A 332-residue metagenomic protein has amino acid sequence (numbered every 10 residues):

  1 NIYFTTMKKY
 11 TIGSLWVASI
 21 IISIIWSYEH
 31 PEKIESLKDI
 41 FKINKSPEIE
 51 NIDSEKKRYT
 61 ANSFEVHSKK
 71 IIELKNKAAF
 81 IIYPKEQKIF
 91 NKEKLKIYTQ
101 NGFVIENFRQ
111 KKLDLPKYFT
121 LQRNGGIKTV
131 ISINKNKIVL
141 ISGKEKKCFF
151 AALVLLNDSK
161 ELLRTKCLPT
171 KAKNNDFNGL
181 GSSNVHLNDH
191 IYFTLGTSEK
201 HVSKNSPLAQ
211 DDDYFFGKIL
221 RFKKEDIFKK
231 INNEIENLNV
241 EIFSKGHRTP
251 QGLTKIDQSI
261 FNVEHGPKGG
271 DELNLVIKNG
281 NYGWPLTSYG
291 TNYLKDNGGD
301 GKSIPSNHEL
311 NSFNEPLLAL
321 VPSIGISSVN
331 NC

Functional and structural regions predicted by a protein language model:
N1-T6: Short, Lys/Arg-enriched N-terminal segments with co-localized hydrophobic residues within the first ~10-30 amino acids
M7-K8, E32, N136, L220: Short, intrinsically disordered low-complexity segments
K9-Y10, L74: Intrinsic disorder/low-complexity segments enriched in polar/small residues
T11-E29: Hydrophobic membrane-insertion alpha-helices, especially the h-region of bacterial N-terminal signal peptides
T11-I12, I131, K224: Sequence-pattern detector for short linear motifs and compositional/periodic biases rather than a specific fold
H30-V202, G252-G266, P322-C332: Acidic, Gly/Ser/Thr-rich repeat motifs that build Ca2+-stabilized beta-propeller blades
P31-S68, T197-C332: Beta-propeller domain segments
